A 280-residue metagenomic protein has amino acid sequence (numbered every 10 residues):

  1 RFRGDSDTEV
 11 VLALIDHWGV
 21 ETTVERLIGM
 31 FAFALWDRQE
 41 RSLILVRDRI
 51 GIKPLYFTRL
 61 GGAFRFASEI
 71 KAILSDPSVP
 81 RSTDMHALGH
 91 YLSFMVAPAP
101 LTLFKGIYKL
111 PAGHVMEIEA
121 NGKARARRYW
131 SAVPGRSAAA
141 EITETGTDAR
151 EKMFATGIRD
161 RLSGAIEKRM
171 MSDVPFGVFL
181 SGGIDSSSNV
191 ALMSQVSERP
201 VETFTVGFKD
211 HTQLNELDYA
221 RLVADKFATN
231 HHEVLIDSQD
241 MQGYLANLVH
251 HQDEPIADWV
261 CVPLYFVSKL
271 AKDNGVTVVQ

Functional and structural regions predicted by a protein language model:
R1-D253, L264, S268, T277-V278: Cysteine-centered catalytic environments shared across enzyme families
E254-V260: Short, flexible loop segments at the rims of nucleotide/cofactor-binding pockets, characterized by
